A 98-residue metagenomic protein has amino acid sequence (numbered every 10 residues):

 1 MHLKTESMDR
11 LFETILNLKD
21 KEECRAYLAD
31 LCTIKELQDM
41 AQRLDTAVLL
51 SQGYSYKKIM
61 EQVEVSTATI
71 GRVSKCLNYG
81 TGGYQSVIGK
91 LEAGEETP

Functional and structural regions predicted by a protein language model:
M1-L16: General nucleic-acid-binding
I15-K19, P98: Active-site anion-handling motifs in enzyme catalytic cores
L18-E22, I34, G53: Residues at alpha-helix boundaries and the short loops/turns that link adjacent helices
E23-Q42: Short, Lys/Arg-enriched anionic-surface-contact patches
M40-Y54: Short, amphipathic alpha-helical "recognition" segments used to contact nucleic acids or chromatin
G53-M60, G82: Short helix-capping/linker segments at secondary-structure and domain boundaries
K58-V63, I70: Short alpha-helical "recognition helix" segments of helix-turn-helix
T67-G94: C-terminal structural segments of small proteins and small subunits
